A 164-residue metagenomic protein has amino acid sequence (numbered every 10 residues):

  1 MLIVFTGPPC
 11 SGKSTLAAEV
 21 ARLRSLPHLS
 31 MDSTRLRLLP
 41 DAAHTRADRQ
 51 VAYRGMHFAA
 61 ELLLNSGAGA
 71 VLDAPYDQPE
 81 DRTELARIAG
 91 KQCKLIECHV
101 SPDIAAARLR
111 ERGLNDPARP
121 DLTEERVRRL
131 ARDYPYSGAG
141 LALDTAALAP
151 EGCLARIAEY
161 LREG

Functional and structural regions predicted by a protein language model:
L2: Walker A (P-loop) ATP-phosphate-binding motif of ABC ATPase nucleotide-binding domains
F5: Hydrophobic anchor at the beta1->P-loop junction of P-loop NTPases
P8: P-loop (Walker A) phosphate-binding loop of NTP-binding proteins
S11, T15-S66: Conserved substrate/cofactor phosphate-moiety recognition/catalytic segment in nucleotide-dependent phosphotransferases
T34-R35, D77, H99-I104, L148-A149: Conserved nucleotide-binding/hydrolysis micro-motifs of P-loop NTPases
Q50-C93: Glycine-rich phosphate-binding loop used to anchor ATP phosphates in small-molecule kinases, encompassing both
A89-L109, L143: Conserved phosphate-donor/acceptor-positioning beta-strand/loop module used by diverse small-molecule
L114-R156, G164: Small-molecule kinase domains that catalyze NTP-dependent phosphoryl transfer to phosphate-bearing small molecules
